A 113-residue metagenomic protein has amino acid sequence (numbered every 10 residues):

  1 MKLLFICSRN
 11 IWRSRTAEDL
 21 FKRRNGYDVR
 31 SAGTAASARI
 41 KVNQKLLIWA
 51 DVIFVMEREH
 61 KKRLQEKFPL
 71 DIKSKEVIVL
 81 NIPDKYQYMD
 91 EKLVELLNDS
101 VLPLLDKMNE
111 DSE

Functional and structural regions predicted by a protein language model:
M1-V52, K62, D99-E113: Conserved active-site segments centered on acidic
R9, E59-H60, P83-Y86: Short, flexible active-site-adjacent loop segments at beta-strand->alpha-helix junctions, enriched in small/polar
E59-F68: Cofactor-cradling patches in redox/metallo enzymes
K67-E113: Phosphate-binding/catalytic loops
